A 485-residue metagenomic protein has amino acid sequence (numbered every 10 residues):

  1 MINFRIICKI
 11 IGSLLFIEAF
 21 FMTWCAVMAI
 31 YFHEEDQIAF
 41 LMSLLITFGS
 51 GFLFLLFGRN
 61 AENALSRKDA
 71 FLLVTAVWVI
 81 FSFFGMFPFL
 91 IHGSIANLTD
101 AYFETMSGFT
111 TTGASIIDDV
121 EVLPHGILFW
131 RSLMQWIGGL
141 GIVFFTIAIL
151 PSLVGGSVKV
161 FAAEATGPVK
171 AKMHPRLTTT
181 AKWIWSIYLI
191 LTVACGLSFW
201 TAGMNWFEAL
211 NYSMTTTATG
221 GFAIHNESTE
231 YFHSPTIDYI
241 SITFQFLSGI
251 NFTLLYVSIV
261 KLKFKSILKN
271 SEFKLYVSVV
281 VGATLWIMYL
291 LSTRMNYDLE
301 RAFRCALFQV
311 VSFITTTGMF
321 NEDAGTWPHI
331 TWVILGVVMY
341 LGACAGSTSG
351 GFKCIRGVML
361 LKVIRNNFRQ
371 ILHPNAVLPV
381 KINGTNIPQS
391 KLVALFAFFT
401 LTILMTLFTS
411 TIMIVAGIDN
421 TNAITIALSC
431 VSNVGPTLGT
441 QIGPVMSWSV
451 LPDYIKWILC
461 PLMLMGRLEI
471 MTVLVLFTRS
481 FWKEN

Functional and structural regions predicted by a protein language model:
M1-N485: Membrane-proximal intracellular helices of multi-pass ion channels
